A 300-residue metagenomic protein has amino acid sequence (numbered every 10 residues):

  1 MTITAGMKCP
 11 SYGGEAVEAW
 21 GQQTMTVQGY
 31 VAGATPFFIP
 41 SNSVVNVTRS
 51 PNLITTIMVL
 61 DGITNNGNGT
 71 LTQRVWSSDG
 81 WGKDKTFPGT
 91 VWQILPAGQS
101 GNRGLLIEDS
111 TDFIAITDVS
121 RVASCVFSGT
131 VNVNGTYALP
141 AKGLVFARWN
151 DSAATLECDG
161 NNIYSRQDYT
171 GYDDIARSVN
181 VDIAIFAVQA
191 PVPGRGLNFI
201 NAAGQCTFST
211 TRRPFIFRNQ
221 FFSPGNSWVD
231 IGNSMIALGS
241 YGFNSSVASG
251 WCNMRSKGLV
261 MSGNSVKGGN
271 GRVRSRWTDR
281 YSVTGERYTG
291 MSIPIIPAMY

Functional and structural regions predicted by a protein language model:
M1-F37, S41-V44, N66-T136, Q167-W251 (+2 more regions): Extracellular receptor-binding modules and their adjoining Ser/Thr/Gly/Asp/Asn-rich linkers
V31-T55, A138-A153, I236-A237: Change to "...patches in solvent-exposed regions of secreted, membrane-anchored, or virion-exposed structural
N52-G62, N132, D151-R177: A cross-kingdom feature marking solvent-exposed beta-strand/loop segments within repeated, beta-rich binding/scaffold
G62-G69, W251-S262, V266: N-terminal accessory interaction module
A147-W149, T155, P191, R195: Generic marker of "main functional regions" within proteins
A153, K257-G258, R287: Carbohydrate-recognition beta-sandwich/jelly-roll modules in extracellular/periplasmic carbohydrate-active proteins
